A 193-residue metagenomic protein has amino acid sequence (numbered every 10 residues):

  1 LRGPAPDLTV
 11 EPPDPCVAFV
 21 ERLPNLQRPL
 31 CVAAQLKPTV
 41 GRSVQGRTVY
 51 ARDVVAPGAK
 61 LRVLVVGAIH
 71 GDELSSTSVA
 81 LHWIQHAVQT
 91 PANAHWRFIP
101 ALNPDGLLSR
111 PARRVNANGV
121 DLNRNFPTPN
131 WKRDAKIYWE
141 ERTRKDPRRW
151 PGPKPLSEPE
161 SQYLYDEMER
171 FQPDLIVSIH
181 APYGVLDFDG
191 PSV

Functional and structural regions predicted by a protein language model:
L1-Y50: Short glycine- and acidic-rich boundary segments immediately preceding or forming the N-terminal edge of structured
P6-D7, C16-N25, V54-V55, V79 (+2 more regions): Short low-complexity stretches enriched in small and charged residues
V44-G46, G58, P91: A generic fold-level signal
Y50-A59: Short beta-strand-to-loop junctions in surface cap/lid or active-site-entrance loops
K60-L64, E73-S192: Active-site/substrate-binding loop(s) of hydrolase catalytic cores
G67: Glycine-rich N-terminal segment of FAD-binding domains in flavoprotein oxidoreductases, spanning the beta-loop-helix
